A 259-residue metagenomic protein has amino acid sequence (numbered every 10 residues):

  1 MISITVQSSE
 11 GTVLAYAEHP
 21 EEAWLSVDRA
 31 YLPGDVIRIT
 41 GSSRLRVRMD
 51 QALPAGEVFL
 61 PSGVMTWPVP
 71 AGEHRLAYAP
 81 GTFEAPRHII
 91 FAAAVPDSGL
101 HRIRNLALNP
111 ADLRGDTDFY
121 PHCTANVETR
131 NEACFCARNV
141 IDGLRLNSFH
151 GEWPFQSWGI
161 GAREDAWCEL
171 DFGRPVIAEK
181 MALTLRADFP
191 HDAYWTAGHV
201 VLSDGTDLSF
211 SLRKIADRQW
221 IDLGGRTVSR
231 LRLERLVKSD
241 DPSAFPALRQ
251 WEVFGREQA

Functional and structural regions predicted by a protein language model:
M1-D171, P190-A193: Disordered, acidic Ser/Thr/Pro-rich linker "stalks" and the adjacent N-terminal cap of the next globular domain
G34, G143-L144, K180, G205 (+2 more regions): Glycine-centered flexibility motif
D35-I39, K180-M181, L233: Hydrophobic beta-strand segments within beta-rich accessory/binding domains
E152-F155, A182-L185, G205-L208: Short secondary-structure boundary micro-motifs
A162-A166, D188-A259: Trp- and acidic/polar-enriched beta-sheet ligand-binding modules for extracellular glycan and matrix recognition
R174-P175, A244: A broadly tuned, weak detector of single residues within folded domains
V176-P190: A short beta-strand element within beta-rich, extracytoplasmic domains of secreted/secretory-pathway proteins
